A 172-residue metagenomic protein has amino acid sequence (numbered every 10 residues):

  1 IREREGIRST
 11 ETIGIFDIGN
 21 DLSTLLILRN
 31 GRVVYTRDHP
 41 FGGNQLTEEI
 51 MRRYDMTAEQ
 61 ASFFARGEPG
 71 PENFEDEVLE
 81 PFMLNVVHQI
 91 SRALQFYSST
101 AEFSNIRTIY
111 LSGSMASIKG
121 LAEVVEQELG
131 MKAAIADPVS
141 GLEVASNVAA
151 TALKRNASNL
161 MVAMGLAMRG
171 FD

Functional and structural regions predicted by a protein language model:
I1-D172: Hydrophobic/aromatic-enriched cytosolic interaction surfaces used to assemble or bind macromolecules
